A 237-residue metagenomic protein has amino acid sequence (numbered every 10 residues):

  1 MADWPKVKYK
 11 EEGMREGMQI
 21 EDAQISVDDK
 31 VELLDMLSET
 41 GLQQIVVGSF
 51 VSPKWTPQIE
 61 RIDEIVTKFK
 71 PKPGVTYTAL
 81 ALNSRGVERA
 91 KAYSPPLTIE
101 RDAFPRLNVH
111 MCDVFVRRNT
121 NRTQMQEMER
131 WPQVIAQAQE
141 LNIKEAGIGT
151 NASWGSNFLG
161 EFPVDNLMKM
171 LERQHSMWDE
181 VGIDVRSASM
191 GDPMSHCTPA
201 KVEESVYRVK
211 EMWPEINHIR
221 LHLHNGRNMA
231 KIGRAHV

Functional and structural regions predicted by a protein language model:
M1-D22, F104-N119, E145-L159: N-terminal small/glycine-rich loop or linker at the start of catalytic domains across soluble metabolic enzymes
K8-E16, Q43-V47, V75-L80, A103-L107 (+3 more regions): Hydrophobic faces of well-ordered beta-strands that scaffold small-molecule active sites in alpha/beta enzyme cores
A23-V31, A79-A92, N119-A136, V164-K169: Glycine-rich anion/phosphate-binding loops
V27-D28, L33-M36, T40-R106: Glycine-rich, positively charged N-terminal anion/phosphate-binding segment
Q43-K68, L107-N121, A152-L159, S187-P199: Glycine-rich, proline-tolerant flexible connector loops at the mouths of alpha/beta enzymes
W55-A79, E127-L141, M168-M177, K201-L221: Alpha-helix-loop-beta-strand connector modules within alpha/beta enzyme cores
R122-E129, G155-K169, H196-A200, H222-K231: Active-site glycine- and acidic-residue-rich loops that bind and position anionic ligands or nucleotide-like cofactors
A235-V237: Conserved small/polar residues in nucleotide/adenosyl-binding loops
